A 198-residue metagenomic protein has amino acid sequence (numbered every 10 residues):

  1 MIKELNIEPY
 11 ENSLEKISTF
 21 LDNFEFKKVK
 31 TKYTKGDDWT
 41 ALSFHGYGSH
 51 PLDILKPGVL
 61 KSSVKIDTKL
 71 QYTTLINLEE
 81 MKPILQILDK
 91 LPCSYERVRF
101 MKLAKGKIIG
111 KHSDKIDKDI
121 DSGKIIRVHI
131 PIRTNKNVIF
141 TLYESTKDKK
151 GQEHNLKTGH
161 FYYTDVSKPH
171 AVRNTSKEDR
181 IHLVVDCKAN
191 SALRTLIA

Functional and structural regions predicted by a protein language model:
M1-L91: Non-heme Fe(II)/2-oxoglutarate
F100-D121: Conserved short histidine dyad/triad with adjacent acidic residue
K102, I120-V138: Short, conserved beta-strand element in jelly-roll/cupin
G110-H112, V138-F140, T164-K177, V184: Short beta-strand His + acidic residue motifs that chelate non-heme Fe in jelly-roll/DSBH and cupin folds
I126-P131, F161-Y163, K177-T195: A short hydrophobic beta-strand segment most commonly corresponding to one strand of the jelly-roll/cupin
P131-K157: A short beta-strand-loop-beta hairpin characteristic of the jelly-roll/cupin
H154, H160, V172-R173: Flexible loop and strand-edge segments within Gram-negative outer membrane beta-barrel domains
